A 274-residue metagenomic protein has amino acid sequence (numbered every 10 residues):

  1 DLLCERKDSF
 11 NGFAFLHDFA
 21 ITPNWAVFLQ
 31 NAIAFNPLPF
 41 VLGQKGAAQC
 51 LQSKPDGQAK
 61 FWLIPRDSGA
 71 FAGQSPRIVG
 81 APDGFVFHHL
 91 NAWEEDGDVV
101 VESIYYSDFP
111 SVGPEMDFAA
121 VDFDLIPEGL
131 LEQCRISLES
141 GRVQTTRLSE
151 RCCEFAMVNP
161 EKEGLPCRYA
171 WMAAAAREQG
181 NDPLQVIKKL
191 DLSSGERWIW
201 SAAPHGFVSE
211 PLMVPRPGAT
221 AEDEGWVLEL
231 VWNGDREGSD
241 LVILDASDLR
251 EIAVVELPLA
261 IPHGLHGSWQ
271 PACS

Functional and structural regions predicted by a protein language model:
D1-S274: Beta-propeller domains
